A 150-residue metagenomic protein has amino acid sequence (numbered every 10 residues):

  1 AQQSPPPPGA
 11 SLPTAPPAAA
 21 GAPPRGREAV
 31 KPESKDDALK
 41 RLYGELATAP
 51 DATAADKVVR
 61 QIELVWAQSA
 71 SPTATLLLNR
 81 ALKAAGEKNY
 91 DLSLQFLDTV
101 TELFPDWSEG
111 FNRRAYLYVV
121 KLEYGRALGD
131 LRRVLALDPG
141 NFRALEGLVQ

Functional and structural regions predicted by a protein language model:
T99-V100, R133-V134: Canonical positions in the second alpha-helix
